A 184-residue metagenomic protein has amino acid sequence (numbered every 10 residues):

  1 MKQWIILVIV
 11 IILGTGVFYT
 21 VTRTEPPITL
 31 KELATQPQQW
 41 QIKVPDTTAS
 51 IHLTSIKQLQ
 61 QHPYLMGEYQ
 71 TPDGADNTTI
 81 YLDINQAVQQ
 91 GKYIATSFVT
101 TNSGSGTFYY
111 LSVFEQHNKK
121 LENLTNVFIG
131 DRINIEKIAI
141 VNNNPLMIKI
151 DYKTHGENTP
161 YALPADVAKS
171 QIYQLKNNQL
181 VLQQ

Functional and structural regions predicted by a protein language model:
K2-A87, N177, Q183-Q184: Terminal domain-start segments
I56-L59, G104-F108, Y161-A168: Short, solvent-exposed loop/turn segments at conserved positions within beta-propeller repeat blades
N77-Q89, K137-L146: Beta-propeller blade termini
V88-V99, P145-D151: Acidic/hydrophobic-patterned starts of short beta strands in beta-sheet-rich repeat architectures
T100-G104, H155-N158: Short glycine/acidic-enriched loop and turn motifs that connect beta-strands
T101-G106, G130-R132: His-enriched metal-coordination microenvironments in redox/metal-binding proteins
Y109-H117: Short, surface-exposed beta-strand/strand-loop-strand elements in extracellular ectodomains
K120-L175, V181-Q184: Short aromatic loop motif centered on NTY/YTY
